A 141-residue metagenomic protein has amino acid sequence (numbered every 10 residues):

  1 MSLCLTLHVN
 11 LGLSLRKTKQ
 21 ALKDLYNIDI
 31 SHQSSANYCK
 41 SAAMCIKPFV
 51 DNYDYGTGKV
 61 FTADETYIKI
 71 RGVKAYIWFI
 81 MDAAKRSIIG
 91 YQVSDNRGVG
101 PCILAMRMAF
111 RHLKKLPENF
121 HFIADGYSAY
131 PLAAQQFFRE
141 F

Functional and structural regions predicted by a protein language model:
M1-R71, K85: Short, positively charged, Gly/Tyr-enriched micro-motifs that form contact patches at catalytic or ligand/partner
K40-S41, Y91-K115: Active-site beta-loop-alpha junctions of metal-dependent nucleic acid enzymes, especially the RNase H-like/DDE
Y55-G56, K115-E118, F141: Short helix-terminating capping/connector loops at secondary-structure junctions
A63-D64, Y91-Q92, I123-G126: Short His-Asn-centered micro-motif
V73-F79: Short glycine-rich loop/turn motifs
P117-Y130: Acidic/histidine-rich, metal-coordinating catalytic segments
D125-Y127, A134-F141: Conserved beta-strand -> loop -> alpha-helix junction used to position metal-binding or nucleic-acid-contacting
